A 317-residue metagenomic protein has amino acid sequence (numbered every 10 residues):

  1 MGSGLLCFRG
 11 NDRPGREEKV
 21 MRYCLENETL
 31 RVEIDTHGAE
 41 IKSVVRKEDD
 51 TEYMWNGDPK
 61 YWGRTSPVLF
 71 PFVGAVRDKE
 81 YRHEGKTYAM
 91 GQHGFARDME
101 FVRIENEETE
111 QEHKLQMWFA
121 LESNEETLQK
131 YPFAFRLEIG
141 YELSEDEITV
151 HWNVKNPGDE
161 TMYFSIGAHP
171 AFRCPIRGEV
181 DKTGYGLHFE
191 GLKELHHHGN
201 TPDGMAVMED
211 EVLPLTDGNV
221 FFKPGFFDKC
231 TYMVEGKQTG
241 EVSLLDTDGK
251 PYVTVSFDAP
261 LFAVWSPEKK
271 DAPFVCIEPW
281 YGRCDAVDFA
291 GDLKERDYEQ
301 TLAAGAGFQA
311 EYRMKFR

Functional and structural regions predicted by a protein language model:
C7-V20: Short, Lys/Arg-enriched N-terminal segments with co-localized hydrophobic residues within the first ~10-30 amino acids
K19-H83, T87-M90, K237-A259, A306-F316: Beta-strand-rich N-terminal accessory domains
L30, H93, D98-N106, L215-D297: Acidic/His-leaning functional-site neighborhoods
K86-T87, G91-E145: Extended, loop-rich substrate-binding clefts of extracytoplasmic carbohydrate-active enzymes
S123-F172, R177: Acidic, contiguous internal or C-terminal segments within carbohydrate-active enzymes that form a structured patch used
E138-G140, D297-L302: Beta-strand-rich interaction surfaces with strong enrichment in secreted/lumenal proteins
M162-Y163, A171-F257: Active-site/ligand-binding surface loops and adjacent short beta/alpha elements that line catalytic pockets across
